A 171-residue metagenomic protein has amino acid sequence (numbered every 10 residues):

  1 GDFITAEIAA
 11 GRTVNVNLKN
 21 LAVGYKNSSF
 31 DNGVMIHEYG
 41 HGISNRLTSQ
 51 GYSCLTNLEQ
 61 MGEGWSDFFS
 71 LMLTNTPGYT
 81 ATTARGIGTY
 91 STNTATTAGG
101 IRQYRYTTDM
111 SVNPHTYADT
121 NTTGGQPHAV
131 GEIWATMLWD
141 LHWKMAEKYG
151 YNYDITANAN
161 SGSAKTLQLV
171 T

Functional and structural regions predicted by a protein language model:
G1-T171: Extracellular protease catalytic domains of secreted zymogens
